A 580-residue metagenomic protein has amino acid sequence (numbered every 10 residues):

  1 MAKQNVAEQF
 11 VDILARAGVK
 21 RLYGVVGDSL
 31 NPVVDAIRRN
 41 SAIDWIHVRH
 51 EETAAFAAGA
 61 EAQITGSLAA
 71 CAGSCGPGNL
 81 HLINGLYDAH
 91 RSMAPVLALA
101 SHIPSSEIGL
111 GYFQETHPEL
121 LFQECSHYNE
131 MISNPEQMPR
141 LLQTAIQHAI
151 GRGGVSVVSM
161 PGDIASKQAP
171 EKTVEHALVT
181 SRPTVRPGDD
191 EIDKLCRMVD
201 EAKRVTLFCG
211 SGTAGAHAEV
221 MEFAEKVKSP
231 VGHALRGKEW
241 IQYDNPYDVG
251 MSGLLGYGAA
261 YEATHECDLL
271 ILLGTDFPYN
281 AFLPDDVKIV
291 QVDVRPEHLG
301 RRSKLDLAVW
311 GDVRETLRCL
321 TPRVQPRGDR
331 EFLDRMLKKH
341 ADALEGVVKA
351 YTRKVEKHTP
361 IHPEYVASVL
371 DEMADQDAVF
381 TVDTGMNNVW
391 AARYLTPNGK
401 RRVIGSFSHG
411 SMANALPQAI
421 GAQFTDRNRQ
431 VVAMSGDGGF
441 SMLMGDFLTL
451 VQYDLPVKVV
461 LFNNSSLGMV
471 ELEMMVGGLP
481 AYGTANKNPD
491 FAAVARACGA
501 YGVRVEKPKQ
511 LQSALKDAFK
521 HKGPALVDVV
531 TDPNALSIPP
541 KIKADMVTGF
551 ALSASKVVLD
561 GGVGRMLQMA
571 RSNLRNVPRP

Functional and structural regions predicted by a protein language model:
A2-N5, E136, S159, E171-K172 (+6 more regions): Phosphate/pyrophosphate-binding active-site segments
A7-F10, A15, D28, V33-R38 (+3 more regions): Active-site diphosphate/adenylate-binding microenvironment
Q9-V19, A60-G66, H90, H148-R152 (+6 more regions): Glycine-rich phosphate/diphosphate-binding loops that line cofactor/substrate pockets in enzymes
P32-S105, A260-L269, D276-P278, V389-L467: Thiamine diphosphate
Q63, S211-V294, N398-N428, S441-G445 (+3 more regions): Glycine-rich, anion-gripping cofactor-binding loops and their flanking helix/strand elements in enzyme active sites
A100-L141, P183, G237-K339, L515 (+1 more regions): Glycine-rich, acidic loop regions that bind phosphate or pyrophosphate groups
E107-Q114, G300-W310, R314-L320, V389-P580: Thiamine diphosphate
T116, M138, T144, H148-E201 (+2 more regions): Conformationally flexible catalytic loops at phosphate/diphosphate-handling active centers
